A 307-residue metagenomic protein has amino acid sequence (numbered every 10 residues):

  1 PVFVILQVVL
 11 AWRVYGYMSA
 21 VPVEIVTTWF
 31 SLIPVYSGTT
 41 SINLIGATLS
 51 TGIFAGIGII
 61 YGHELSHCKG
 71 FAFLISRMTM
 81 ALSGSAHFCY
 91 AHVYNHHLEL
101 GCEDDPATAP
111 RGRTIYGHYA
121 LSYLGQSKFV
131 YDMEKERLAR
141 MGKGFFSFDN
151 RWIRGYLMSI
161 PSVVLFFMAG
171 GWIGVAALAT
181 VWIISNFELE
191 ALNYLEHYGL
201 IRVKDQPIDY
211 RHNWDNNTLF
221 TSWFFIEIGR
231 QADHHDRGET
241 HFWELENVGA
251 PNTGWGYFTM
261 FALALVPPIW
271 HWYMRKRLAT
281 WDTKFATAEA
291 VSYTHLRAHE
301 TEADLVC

Functional and structural regions predicted by a protein language model:
V2-L6, R154-V163: Core segments of transmembrane alpha-helices that mediate helix-helix packing or line hydrophobic substrate/ligand
I5-V23, Y61: Transmembrane alpha-helix boundary signature
Y17-T39: Membrane-interfacial helical/loop segments at transmembrane boundaries in membrane proteins
I45-M158, Q206-L278: Membrane-embedded catalytic scaffold of the fatty acid hydroxylase/desaturase
G56, V163-L165: Alpha-helical transmembrane segments of multipass membrane proteins
M168-G174: Transmembrane helix interruption/hinge and helix-loop junction motifs
T294-T301: Conserved small/polar residues in nucleotide/adenosyl-binding loops
L305-C307: Hydrophobic alpha-helical segments, chiefly the membrane-spanning helices and signal/signal-anchor peptides
